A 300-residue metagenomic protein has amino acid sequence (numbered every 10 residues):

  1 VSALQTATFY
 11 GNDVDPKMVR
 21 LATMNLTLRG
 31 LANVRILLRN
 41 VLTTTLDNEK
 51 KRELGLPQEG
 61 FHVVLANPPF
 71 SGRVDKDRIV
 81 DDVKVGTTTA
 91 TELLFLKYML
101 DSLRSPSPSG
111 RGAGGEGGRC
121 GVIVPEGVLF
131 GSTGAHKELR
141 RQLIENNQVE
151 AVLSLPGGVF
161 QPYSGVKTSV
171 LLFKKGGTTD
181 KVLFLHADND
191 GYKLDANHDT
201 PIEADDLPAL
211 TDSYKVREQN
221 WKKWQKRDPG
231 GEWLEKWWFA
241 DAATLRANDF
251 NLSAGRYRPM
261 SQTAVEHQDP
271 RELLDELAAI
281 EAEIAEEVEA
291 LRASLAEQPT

Functional and structural regions predicted by a protein language model:
V1-L4: Conserved SAM-binding loop of SAM-dependent methyltransferases across substrates and taxa, primarily the Class I
F9-D13: Conserved SAM-binding motif I beta-strand of class I
M18: Conserved short alpha-helix immediately C-terminal to the canonical SAM/SAH-binding motif I of Rossmann-like
L21-Q58: S-adenosyl-L-methionine
T43-T44, K50-K51, G55-R104, G118-T300: A conserved structural/catalytic subdomain of Rossmann-like adenosyl-cofactor enzymes
G110-A113: Glycine-biased, low-complexity coil/linker segments
